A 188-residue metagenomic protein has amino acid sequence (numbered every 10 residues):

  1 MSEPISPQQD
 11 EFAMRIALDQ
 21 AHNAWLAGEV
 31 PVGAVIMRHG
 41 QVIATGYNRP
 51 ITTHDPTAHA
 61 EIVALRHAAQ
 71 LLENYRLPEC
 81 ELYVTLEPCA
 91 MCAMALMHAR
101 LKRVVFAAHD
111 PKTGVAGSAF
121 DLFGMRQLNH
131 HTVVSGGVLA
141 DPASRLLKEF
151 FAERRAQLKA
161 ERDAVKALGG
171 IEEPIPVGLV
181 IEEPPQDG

Functional and structural regions predicted by a protein language model:
M1-A24, M94-G188: Zinc-dependent deaminase
A17, A21-A24, A34, A44 (+2 more regions): Small-residue (primarily alanine) positions within well-ordered alpha-helices, especially packing/interaction faces
V32-G40: Short beta-strand scaffold segments in enzyme catalytic cores
I43-P50: Short beta->alpha transition motifs characteristic of CBS
T52-V63: A short, polar/charged loop-to-alpha-helix boundary motif
L71, C92-A95: Cys/His-rich metal-chelating microdomains
N74-L86: Immediate flanking context of iron-sulfur cluster ligation sites
